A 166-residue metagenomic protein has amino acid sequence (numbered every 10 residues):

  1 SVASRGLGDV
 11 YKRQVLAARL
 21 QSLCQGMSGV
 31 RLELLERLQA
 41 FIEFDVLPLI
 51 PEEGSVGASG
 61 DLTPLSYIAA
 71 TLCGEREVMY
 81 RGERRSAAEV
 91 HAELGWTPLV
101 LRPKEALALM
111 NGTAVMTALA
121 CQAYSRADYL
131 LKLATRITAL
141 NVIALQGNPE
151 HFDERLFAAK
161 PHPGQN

Functional and structural regions predicted by a protein language model:
S1-Y11: Single conserved hydrophobic/aromatic residue that forms the stacking wall/gate of nucleotide- or nucleobase-binding
D9-V15, I143-L145: Short, compositionally biased low-complexity segments
K12-Q21, T113-V115, L119: Acidic/polar active-site rim loop that often engages polyanionic ligands
Q14-V78: Hydrophobic alpha-helical hairpins/lids featuring a short glycine-rich hinge
P64-N166: Mobile "lid/hinge" segments at catalytic clefts and subdomain interfaces of large enzymes
